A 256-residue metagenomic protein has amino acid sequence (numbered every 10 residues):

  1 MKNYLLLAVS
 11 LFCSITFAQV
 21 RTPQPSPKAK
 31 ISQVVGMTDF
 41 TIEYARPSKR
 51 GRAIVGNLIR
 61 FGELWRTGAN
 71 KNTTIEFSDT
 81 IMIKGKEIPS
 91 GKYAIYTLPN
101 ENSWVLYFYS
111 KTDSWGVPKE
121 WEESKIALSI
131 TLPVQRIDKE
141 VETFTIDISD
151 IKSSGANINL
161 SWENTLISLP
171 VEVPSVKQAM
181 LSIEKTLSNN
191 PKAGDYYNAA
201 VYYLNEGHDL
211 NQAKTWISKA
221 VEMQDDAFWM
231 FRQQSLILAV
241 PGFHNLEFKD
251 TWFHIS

Functional and structural regions predicted by a protein language model:
M1-T22: Bacterial Sec-dependent N-terminal signal peptides
L11, V35, P99-E101, W162-N164 (+1 more regions): A generic beta-sheet turn/junction motif
V20-G36: Short N-terminal segments immediately surrounding and downstream of signal-peptide cleavage
K28-K30, D39, S103, G155: Exposed beta-strand and adjacent loop surfaces of beta-rich binding modules that mediate intermolecular recognition
F40-I81: N-terminal, post-signal-peptide region of Sec/Tat-exported proteins
T73-N190: Long, contiguous interaction/recruitment modules in multidomain scaffold/adaptor proteins
I183-L246, H254-S256: Alpha-helical adaptor scaffolds
